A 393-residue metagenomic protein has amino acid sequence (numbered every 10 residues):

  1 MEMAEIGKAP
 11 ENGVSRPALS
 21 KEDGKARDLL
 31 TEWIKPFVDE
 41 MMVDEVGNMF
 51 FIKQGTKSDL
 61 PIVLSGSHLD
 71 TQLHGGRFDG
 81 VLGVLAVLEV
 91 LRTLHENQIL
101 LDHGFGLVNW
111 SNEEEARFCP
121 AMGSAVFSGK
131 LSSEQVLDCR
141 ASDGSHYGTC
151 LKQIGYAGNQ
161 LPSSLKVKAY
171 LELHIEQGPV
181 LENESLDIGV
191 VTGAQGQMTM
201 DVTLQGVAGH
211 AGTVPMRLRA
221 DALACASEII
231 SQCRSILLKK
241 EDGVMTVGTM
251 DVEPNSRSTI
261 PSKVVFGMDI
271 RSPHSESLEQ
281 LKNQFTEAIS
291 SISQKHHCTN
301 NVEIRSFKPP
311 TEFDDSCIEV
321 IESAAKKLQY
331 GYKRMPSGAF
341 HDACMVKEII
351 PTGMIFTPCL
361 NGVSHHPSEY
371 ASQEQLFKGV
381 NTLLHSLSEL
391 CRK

Functional and structural regions predicted by a protein language model:
M1-S20, N112, K308: N-terminal capping segment at the start of a domain
E2-A9, G66-S67, S262, Y332-T382 (+1 more regions): Zn-dependent metallopeptidase/amidohydrolase metal-coordination segment
E5, A9, G144-T192, I230-S235 (+2 more regions): Active-site-adjacent substrate-binding region of metalloamidase/peptidase-like peptide-processing proteins
A18, T246-N255, G267-H274, T299-I318 (+1 more regions): A short beta-alpha structural unit
W33, F37, M49-D79, V87: Catalytic-core environment of secreted peptidases
D44, L100-L101, G158-P162, T213 (+4 more regions): Flexible, glycine/charged-enriched surface loops at secondary-structure junctions
S65, H74-E115, M198-L204, T213-I236 (+3 more regions): Alpha-helical metal-binding/catalytic segments enriched in His/Glu/Asp
N112-E276: Midchain, well-structured core segments that form catalytic/ion-binding scaffolds
